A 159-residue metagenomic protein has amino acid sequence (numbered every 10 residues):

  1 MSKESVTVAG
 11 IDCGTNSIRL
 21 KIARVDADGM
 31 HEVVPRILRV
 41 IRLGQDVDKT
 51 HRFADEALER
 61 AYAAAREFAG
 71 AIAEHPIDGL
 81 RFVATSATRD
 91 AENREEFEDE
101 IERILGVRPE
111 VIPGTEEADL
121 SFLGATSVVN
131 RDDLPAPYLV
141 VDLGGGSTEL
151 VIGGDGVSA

Functional and structural regions predicted by a protein language model:
M1-C13, K21-L143, V151-A159: Nucleotide/phosphate-binding catalytic cleft detector across ATP-hydrolyzing and phosphate-transferring enzymes
N16: Primarily the dimerization/phosphotransfer
